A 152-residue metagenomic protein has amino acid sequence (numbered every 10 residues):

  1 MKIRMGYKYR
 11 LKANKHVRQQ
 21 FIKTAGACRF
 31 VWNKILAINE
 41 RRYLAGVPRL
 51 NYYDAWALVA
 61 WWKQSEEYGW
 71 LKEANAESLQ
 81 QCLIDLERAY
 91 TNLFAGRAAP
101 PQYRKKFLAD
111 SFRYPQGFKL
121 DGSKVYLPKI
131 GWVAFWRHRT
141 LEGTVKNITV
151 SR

Functional and structural regions predicted by a protein language model:
M1-R152: Nucleic-acid substrate recognition interfaces
